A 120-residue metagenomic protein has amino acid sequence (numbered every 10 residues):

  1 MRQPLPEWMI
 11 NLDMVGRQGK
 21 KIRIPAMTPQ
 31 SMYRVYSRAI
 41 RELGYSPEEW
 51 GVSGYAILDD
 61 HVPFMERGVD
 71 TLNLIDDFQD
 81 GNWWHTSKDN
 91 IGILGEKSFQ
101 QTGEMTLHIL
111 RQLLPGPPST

Functional and structural regions predicted by a protein language model:
M1-P6: Primarily recognizes the serine-hydrolase "nucleophile elbow" in alpha/beta-hydrolase and SGNH/GDSL folds
W8, V15-T120: Active-site-adjacent substrate-binding region of metalloamidase/peptidase-like peptide-processing proteins
